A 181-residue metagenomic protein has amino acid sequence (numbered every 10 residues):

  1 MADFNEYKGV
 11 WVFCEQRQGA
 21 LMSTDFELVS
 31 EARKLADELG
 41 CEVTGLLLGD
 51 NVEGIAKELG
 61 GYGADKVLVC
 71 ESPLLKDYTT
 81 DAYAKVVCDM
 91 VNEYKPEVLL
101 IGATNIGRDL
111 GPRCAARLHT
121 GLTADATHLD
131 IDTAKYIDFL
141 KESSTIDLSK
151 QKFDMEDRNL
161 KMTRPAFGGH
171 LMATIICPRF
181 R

Functional and structural regions predicted by a protein language model:
M1-R181: N-terminal glycine-rich FAD/FM-binding segment characteristic of electron-transfer flavoproteins
